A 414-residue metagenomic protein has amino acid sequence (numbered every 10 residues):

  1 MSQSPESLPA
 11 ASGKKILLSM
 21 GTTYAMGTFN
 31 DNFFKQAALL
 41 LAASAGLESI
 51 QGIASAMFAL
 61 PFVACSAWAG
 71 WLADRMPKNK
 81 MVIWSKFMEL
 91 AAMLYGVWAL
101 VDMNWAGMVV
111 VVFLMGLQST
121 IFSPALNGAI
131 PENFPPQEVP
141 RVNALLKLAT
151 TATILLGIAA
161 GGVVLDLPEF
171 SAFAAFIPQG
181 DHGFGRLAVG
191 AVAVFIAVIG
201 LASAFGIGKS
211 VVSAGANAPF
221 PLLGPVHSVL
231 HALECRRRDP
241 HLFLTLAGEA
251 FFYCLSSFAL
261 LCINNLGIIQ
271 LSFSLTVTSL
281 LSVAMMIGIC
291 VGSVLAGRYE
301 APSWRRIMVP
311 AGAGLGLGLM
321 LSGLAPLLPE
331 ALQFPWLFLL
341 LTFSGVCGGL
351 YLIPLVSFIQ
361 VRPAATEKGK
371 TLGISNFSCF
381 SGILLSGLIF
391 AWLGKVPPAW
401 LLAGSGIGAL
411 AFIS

Functional and structural regions predicted by a protein language model:
S2-L17, G206-G248: Juxtamembrane intracellular "pre-TM" segments in multi-pass secondary transporters
Q3-V63, P240-M285: Helix-loop boundary and gating motifs at the non-cytosolic
N32, G116-P124, Y253, S257 (+1 more regions): Small-residue-rich segments within alpha-helical transmembrane domains of MFS-like 12-TM solute carriers
Q36-G46, G96-L100, L156-V192, I269 (+1 more regions): Transmembrane alpha-helix termini and helix-breaking/packing motifs in multi-pass membrane transporters
E48-G52, P136-L146, L275, P363-S375: Loop-to-transmembrane helix entry/capping segments in MFS-fold secondary transporters and related SLC/MFSD carriers
P61-W68, R75, N79-M81, E89 (+7 more regions): C-terminal transmembrane bundle of multi-pass solute transporters/carriers
V111-A152: Cytoplasmic helix-loop-helix junction between adjacent transmembrane helices in 12-TM secondary transporters
G128, E132, H182-F220: Helix-loop junctions on the cytosolic side of multi-pass membrane transporters, especially the intracellular loop
